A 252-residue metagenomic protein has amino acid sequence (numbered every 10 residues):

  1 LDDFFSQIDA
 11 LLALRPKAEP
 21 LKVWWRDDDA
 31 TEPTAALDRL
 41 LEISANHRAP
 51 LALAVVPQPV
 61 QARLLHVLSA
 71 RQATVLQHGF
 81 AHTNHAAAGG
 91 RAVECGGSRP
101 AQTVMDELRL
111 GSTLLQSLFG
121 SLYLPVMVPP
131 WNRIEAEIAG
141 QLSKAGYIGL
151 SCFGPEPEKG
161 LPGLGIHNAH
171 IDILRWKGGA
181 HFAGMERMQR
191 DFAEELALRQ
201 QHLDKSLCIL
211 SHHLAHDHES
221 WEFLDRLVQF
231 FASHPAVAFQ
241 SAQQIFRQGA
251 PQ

Functional and structural regions predicted by a protein language model:
L1-T74, L114, Y123-L124, I209: Active-site beta->alpha N-cap acidic-glycine motif
S6-A10, R15-A18, G149-L150, H202-Q252: C-terminal domain-boundary segment and adjacent tail
V23-D27, L51-L53, V75-H78, P125-M127 (+4 more regions): Hydrophobic faces of well-ordered beta-strands that scaffold small-molecule active sites in alpha/beta enzyme cores
D29-A35, A54-L65, V128-E137, E158 (+3 more regions): Acidic-and-aromatic substrate-binding clefts and catalytic sites of carbohydrate-active enzymes
A30-T31, G79-T83: Short glycine-enriched loops at secondary-structure junctions
A86-S98: Surface-exposed, active-site-proximal loop segments in enzymatic domains
S98-L174, D217-F223: Catalytic domains of cell-wall/extracellular-matrix polysaccharide-remodeling enzymes, centered on de-N-acetylation
I166-L214, E219: A conserved mid-domain beta-alpha-beta active-site/ligand-binding segment of alpha/beta enzyme cores
